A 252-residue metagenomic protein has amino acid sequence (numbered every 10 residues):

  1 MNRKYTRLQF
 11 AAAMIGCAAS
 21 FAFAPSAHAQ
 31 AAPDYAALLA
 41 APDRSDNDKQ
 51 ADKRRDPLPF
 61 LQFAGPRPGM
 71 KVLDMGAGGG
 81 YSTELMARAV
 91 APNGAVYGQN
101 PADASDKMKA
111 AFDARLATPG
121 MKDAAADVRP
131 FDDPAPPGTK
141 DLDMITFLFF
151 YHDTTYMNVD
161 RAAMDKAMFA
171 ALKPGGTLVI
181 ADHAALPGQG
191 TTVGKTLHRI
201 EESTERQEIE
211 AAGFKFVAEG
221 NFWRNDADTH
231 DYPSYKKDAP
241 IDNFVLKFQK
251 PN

Functional and structural regions predicted by a protein language model:
Y35-L61, R67: Class I SAM-dependent methyltransferase Rossmann-like catalytic core, especially the SAM/SAH-binding loop
G69-G78: Conserved class I S-adenosyl-L-methionine
A87-R88, D160-P174: A short glycine-rich, Lys/Arg-flanked "PGG" loop and its adjoining helix->strand segment in the class I
M108-P136: S-adenosyl-L-methionine
P134-I145: A short acidic, Gly/Pro-enriched loop at the edge of an enzyme's catalytic core that lines a small-molecule cofactor
T146-F150: A conserved beta-strand element that flanks and buttresses the S-adenosyl-L-methionine
G175-H183: Conserved beta-strand signature within the Rossmann-like core of class I S-adenosyl-L-methionine
D228-N252: Core SAM-dependent methyltransferase catalytic element
